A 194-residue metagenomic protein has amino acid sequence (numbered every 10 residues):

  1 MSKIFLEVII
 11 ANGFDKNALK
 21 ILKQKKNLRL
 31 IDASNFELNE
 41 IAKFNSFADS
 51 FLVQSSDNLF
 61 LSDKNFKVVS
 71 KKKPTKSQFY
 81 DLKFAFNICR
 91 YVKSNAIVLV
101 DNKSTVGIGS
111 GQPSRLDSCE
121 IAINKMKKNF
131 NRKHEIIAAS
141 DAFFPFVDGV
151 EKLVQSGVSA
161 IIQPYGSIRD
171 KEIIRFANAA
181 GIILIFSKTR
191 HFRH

Functional and structural regions predicted by a protein language model:
S2-H194: ATP-dependent carboxylate/acyl-activation modules
